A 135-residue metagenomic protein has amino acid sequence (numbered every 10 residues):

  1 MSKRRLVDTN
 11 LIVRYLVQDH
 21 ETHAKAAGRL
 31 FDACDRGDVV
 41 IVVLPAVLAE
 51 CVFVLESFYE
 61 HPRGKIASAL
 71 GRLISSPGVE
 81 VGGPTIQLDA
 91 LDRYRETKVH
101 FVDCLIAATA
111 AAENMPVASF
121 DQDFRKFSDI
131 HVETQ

Functional and structural regions predicted by a protein language model:
M1-R4, A107-Q135: Acidic, PIN/NYN-like endoribonuclease modules and their adjacent C-terminal/linker elements
M1-V43, F58-G71: Short, well-structured N-terminal submotif of metal-dependent ribonuclease cores
D8, V43-L44, V99-H100, D121 (+1 more regions): Histidine- and aromatic-rich ligand-binding microenvironments
I12, L48, F124-R125: A generic structural signal for short hydrophobic patches within well-formed alpha-helices
R14-L16, V54, F127: Residues that scaffold the ATP/ADP-binding catalytic core of kinase and kinase-like folds
V43-V47, I86: Short, conserved alpha-helical segments within structured domains
P77-A118: Active-site neighborhoods of divalent-metal-dependent phosphate/nucleic-acid chemistry enzymes
